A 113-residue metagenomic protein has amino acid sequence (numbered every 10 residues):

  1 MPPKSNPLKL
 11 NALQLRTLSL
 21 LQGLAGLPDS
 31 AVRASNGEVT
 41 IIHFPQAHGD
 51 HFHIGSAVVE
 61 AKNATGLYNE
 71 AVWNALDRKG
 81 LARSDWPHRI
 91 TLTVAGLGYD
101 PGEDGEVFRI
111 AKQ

Functional and structural regions predicted by a protein language model:
P2-A64: Short, amphipathic alpha-helical interface elements at domain boundaries that mediate macromolecular binding
P3, R78, L97-Q113: Short, amphipathic alpha-helical interaction segments positioned at domain boundaries
A25-P28, G80-R83, E103: Amphipathic alpha-helical interaction segments
S35-V39, V94, Q113: Residue-level signal for alpha-helical context at structural boundaries
I54-G55, A75, G105: Generic signal for short, ordered secondary-structure residues within or immediately flanking folded domains
A61-K79, S84-W86: Short amphipathic alpha-helical interaction segments
H88-T93: Minor-groove-contacting beta-hairpin "wing" of winged helix-turn-helix DNA-binding domains
